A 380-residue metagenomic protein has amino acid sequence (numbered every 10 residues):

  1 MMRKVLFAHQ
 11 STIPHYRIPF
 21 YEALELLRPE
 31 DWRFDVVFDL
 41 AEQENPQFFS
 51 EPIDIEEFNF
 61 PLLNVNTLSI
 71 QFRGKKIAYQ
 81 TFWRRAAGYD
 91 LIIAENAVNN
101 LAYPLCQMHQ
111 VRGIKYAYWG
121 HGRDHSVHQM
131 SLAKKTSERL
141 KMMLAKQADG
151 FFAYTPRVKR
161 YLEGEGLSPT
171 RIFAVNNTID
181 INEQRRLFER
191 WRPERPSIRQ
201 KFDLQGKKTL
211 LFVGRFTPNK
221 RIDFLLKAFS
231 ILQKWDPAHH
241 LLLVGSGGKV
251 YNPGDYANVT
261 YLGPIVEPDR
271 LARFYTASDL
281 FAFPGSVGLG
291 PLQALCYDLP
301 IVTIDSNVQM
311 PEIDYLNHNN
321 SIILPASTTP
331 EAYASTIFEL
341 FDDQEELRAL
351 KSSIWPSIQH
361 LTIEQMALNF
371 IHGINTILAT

Functional and structural regions predicted by a protein language model:
L6-A8, R199, D203-K220, L226-F229: Conserved donor-binding/catalytic core segment of Leloir-type glycosyltransferases
K115-A117, D124-Q147: Nucleotide-sugar donor phosphate/pyrophosphate-binding loop at the beta->alpha transition of glycosyltransferases
M142, K146-P196, L204: Donor nucleotide-sugar binding/catalytic pocket of nucleotide-sugar-dependent glycosyltransferases
V250-I265, D269: Nucleotide-activated donor-binding/catalytic signature segment of Leloir-type glycosyltransferases, i.e., the conserved
R273-L289, L299-P300: Acidic donor-binding loop of glycosyltransferase active sites
P300-Q309: Short hydrophobic beta-strand element within catalytic cores of glycosyltransferases and related nucleotide-activated
P311-F338, Q344-E346: Change "using UDP/GDP/dTDP sugars" to "using nucleotide sugars
A332, E339, E346-H360: A short, well-ordered alpha-helix in the C-terminal region of glycosyltransferases
